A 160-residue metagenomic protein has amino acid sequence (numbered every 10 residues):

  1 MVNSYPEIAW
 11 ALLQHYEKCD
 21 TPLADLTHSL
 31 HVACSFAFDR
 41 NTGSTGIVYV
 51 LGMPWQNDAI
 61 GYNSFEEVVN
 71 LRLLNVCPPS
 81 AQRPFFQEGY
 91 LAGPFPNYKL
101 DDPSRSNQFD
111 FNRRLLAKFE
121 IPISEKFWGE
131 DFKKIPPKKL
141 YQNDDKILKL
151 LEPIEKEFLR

Functional and structural regions predicted by a protein language model:
M1-R160: Catalytic-core elements of nucleic-acid end-processing and repair enzymes
